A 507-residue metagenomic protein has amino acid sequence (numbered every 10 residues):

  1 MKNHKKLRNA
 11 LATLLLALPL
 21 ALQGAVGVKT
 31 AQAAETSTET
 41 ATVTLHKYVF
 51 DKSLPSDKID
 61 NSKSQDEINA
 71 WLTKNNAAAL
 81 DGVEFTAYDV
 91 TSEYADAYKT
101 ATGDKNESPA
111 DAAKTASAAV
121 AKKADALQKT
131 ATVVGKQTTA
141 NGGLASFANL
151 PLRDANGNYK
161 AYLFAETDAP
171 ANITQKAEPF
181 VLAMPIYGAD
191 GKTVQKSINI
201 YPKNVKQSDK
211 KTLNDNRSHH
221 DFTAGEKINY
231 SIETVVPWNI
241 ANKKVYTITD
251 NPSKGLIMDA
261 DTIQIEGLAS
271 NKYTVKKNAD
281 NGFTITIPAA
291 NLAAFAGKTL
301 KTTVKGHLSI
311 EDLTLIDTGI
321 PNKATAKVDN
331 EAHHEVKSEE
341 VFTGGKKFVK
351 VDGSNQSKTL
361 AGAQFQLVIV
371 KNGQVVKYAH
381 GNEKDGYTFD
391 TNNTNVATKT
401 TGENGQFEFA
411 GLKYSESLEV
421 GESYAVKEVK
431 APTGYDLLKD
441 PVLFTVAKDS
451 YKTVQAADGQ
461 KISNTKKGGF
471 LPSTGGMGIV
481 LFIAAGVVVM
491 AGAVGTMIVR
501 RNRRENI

Functional and structural regions predicted by a protein language model:
K2-I507: Solvent-exposed loop/turn and edge beta-strand elements of beta-rich ligand-binding domains
